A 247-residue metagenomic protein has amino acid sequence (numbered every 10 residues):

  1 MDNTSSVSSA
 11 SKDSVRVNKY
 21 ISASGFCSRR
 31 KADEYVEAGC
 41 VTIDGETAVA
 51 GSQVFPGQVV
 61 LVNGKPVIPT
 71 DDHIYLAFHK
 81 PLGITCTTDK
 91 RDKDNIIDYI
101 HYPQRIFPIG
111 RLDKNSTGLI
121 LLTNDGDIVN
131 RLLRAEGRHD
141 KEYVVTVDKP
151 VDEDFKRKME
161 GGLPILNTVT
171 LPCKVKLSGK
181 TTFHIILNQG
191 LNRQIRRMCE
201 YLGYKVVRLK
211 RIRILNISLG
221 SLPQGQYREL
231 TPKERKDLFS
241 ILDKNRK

Functional and structural regions predicted by a protein language model:
D2-K247: Basic, flexible Lys/Arg- and Gly-enriched helix-loop patches that mediate nucleic-acid binding at interfaces with rRNA
